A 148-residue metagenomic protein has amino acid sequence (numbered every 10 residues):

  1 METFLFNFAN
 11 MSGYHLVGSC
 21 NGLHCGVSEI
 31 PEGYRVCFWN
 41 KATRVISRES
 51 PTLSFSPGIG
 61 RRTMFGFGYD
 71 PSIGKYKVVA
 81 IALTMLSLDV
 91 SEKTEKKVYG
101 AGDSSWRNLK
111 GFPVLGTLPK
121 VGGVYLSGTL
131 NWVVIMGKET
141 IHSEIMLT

Functional and structural regions predicted by a protein language model:
M1-T148: N-terminal entry/capping and adjacent linker segments that precede and initiate structured domains
